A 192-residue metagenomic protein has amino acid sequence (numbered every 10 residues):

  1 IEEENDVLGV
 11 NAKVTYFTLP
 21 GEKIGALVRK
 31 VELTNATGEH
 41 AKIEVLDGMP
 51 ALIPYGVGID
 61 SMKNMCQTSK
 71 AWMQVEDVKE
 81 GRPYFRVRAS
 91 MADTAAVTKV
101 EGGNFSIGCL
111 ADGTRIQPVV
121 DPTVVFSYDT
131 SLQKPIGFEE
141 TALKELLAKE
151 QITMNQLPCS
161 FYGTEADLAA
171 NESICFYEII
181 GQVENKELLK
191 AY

Functional and structural regions predicted by a protein language model:
I1, F17-T141, L188-Y192: Polysaccharide-binding surfaces and accessory modules of carbohydrate-active proteins
I1-T15: Well-ordered mid-protein domain cores that form the structural environment of catalytic cofactors
N5-D6, K144-A148: Short, positively charged
G9-N11, I24-V28, G38, K42 (+2 more regions): A general secondary-structure signal for short beta-strands and their flanking turns/coil in non-transmembrane regions
V10-N11, N64-M65, I152-Y162: Short beta-strand and strand-turn-strand segments in soluble, beta-rich domains
Y16-T18, Q151-I152, G163-L168: Beta-strand-rich interaction surfaces with strong enrichment in secreted/lumenal proteins
A41, A166-Q182: Short Pro-Gly-centered flexible turn/kink motifs
L146-L147, T164-E165, L189-Y192: Non-cofactor substrate-recognition interfaces
